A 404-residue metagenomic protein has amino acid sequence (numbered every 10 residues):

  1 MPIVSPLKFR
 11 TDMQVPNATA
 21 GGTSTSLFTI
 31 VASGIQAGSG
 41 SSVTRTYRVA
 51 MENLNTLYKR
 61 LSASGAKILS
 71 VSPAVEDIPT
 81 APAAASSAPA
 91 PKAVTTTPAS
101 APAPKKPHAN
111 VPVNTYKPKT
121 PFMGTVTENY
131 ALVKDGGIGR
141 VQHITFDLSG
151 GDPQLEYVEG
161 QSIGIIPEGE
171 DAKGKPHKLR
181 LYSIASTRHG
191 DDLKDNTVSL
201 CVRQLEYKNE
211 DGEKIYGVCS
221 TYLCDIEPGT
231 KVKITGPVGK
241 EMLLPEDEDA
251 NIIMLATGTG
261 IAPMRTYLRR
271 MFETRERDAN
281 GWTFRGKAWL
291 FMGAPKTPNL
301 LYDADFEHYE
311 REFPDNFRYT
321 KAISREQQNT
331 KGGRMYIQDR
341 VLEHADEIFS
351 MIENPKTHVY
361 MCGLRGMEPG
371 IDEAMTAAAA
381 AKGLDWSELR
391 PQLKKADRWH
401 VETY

Functional and structural regions predicted by a protein language model:
P2, P6-T25, V31-S41, L54 (+5 more regions): Reductase modules of NAD(P)H-dependent flavoproteins
L7, A74, P82-A85, P118 (+2 more regions): Long, low-complexity, charge-dense
F28-V31, I35-S39, V43-R48, N53 (+1 more regions): Basic nucleic-acid-binding interfaces
L57-R60, Y267, I371: Hydrophobic side chains in well-ordered alpha-helices
I68, V126-N129, I184: Conserved hydrophobic positions within beta-strands
P79-S87, P91-K92, T96-P98: Short hydrophobic short-linear motifs embedded in intrinsically disordered terminal tails or helical linkers
F146-I253, R269-D278, S324, Q392 (+1 more regions): FAD-binding FR-type
A256-P263: Ser/Thr-glycine-rich phosphate-binding loops at phosphate-binding pockets of nucleotides, nucleotide cofactors
